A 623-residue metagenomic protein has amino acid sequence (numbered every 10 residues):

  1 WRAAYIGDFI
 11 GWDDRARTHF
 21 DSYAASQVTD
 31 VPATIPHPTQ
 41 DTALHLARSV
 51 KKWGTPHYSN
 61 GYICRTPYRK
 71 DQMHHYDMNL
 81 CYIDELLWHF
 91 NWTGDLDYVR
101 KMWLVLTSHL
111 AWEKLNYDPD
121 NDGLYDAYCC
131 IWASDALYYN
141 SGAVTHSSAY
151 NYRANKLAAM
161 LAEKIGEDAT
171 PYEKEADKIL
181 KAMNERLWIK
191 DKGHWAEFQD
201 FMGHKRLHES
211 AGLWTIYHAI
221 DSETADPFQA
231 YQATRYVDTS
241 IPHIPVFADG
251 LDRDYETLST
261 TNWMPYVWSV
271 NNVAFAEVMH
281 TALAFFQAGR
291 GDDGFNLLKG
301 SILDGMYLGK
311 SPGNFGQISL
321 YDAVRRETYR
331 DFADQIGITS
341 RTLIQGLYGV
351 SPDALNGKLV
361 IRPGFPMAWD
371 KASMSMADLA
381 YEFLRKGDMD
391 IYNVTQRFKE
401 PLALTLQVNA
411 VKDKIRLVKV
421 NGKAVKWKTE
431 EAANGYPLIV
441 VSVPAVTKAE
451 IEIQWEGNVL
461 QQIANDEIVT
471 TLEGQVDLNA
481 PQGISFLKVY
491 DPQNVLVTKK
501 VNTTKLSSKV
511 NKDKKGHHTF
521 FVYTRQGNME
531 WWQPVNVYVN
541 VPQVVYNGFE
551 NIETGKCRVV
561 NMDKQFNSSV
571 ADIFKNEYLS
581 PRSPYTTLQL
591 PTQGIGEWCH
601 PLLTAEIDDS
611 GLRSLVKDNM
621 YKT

Functional and structural regions predicted by a protein language model:
W1-D120, V144-Y152, E209, L213 (+4 more regions): Aromatic-rich carbohydrate-recognition surfaces in CAZymes
G7-D21, F90-T107, A159-D177, E223-R235 (+2 more regions): Structural helix-adjacent loops and short alpha-helical linkers that scaffold large soluble proteins
T18-H74, L115-A143, K181-V273, M306-K310 (+2 more regions): Extended glycan-interaction surfaces of carbohydrate-active proteins
T145-K192: Active-site neighborhood of glycoside hydrolase catalytic domains
H280-F486: Non-catalytic C-terminal accessory modules of carbohydrate-active enzymes
I415-G422, Q482-N502, R558-N576: Change to "...patches in solvent-exposed regions of secreted, membrane-anchored, or virion-exposed structural
V443-T447, K509-H517, P591-C599: Surface-exposed, short loops/turns at beta-strand junctions within beta-sandwich domains
M529-V545, E597, D608-T623: Short beta-strand elements
